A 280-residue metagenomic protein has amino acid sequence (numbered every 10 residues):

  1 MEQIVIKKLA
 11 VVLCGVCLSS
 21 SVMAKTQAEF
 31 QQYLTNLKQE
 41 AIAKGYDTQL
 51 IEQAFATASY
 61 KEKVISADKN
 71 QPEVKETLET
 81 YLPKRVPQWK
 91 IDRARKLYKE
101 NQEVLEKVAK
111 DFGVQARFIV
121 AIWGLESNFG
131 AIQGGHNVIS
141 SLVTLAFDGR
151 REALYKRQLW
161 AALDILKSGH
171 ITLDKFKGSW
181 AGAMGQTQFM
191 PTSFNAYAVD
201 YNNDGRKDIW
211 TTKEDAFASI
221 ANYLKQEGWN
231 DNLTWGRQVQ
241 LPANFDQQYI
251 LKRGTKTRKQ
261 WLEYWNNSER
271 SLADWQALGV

Functional and structural regions predicted by a protein language model:
M1-A10: Bacterial N-terminal signal peptides that target proteins for export
C17-V22: N-terminal signal peptide c-region/cleavage motif recognized by signal peptidases
K25-F112: An acidic, Gly/Ser/Thr/Pro-rich helix-cap/linker signature
A41, I51-Y60, G113-G130, A162-I165 (+1 more regions): Short, functionally critical alpha-helical segments immediately adjacent to catalytic or ligand/cofactor-binding
I51-P72, W123-S127, N137-I139, Q238-D246: Acidic helix-start/capping segments at beta-turn-to-alpha-helix junctions
Y60-A67, S127-H136, D148-E152, S168-D174 (+3 more regions): Secretory-pathway/luminal and periplasmic proteins that interact with or process carbohydrate-rich
P83-K96, G149-K156, H170, D174 (+1 more regions): Substrate-binding clefts and substrate-entry loops adjacent to catalytic sites of polymer-processing enzymes acting on
L173, K177-V280: Flexible, glycine-rich surface segments
